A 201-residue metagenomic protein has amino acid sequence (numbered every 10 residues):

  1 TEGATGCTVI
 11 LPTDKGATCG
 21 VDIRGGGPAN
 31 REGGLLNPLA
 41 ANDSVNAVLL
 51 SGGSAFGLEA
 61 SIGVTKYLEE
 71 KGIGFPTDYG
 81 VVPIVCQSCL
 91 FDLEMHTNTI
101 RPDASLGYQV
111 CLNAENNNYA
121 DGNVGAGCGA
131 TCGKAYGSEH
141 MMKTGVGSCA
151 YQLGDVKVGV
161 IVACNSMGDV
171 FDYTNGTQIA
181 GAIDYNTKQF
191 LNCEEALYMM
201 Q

Functional and structural regions predicted by a protein language model:
T1-A55, E59, E70-Q201: A structural signal for small-residue-enriched, beta-sheet-centric alpha/beta enzyme cores and oligomeric scaffold folds
Y67: Active-site catalytic microenvironments for nucleophilic, acid-base chemistry
